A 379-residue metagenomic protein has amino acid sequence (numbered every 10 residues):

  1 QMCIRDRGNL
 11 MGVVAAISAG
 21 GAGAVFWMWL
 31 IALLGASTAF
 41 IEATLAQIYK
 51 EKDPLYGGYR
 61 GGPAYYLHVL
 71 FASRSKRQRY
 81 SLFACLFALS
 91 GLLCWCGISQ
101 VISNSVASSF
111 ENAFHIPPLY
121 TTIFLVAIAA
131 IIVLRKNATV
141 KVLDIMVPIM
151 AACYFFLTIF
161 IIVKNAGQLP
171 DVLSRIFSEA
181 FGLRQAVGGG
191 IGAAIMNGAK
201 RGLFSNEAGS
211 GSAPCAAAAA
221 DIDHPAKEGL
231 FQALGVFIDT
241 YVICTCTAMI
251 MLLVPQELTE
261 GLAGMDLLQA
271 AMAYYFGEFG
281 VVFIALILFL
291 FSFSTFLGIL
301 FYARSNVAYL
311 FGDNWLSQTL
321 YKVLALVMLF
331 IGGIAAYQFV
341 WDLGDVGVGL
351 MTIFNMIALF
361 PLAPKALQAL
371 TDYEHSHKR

Functional and structural regions predicted by a protein language model:
M2-I4: Short, small-residue-biased leader/transition segments that mark boundaries at the very start of proteins
G8-V13, A22, C94-A107, A129-V142 (+4 more regions): Transmembrane helix-loop junctions in multi-pass membrane proteins
S18-G57, I238-C244, D345-A358: Extracellular loop-to-transmembrane helix junctions
G21-L30, Y66-V69, R74-C85, I222-I238 (+1 more regions): Membrane-interface alpha-helices at helix entry/exit sites of multi-pass transporters
I31-Y59, H68-N104, S108-I132, L286-L297 (+1 more regions): Helix-loop-helix module between adjacent transmembrane segments
L34-E42, T121-K136, V147-G167, K200-L203 (+2 more regions): Selective recognition of specific alpha-helical transmembrane segments in multi-pass small-molecule
E42-K50, P54, I159-R175, G189 (+2 more regions): Extracellular/periplasmic helix-exit of transmembrane alpha-helices
F83, G91, N104-F110, I116-K164 (+4 more regions): Membrane-interface loop-to-helix entry segments
